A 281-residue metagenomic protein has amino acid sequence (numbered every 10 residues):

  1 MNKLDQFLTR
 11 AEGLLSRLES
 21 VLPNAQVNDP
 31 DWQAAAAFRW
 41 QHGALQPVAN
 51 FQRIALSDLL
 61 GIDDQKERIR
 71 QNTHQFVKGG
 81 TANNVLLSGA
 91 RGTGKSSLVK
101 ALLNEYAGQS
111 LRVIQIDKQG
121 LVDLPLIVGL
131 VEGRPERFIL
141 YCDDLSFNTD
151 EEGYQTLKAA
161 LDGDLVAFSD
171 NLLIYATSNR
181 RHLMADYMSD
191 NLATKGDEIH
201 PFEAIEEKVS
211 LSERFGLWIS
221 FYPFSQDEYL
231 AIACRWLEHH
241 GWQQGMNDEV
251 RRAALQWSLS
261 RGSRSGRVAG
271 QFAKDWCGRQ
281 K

Functional and structural regions predicted by a protein language model:
N2, A44-R68: Dynamic helix-loop-helix/coil hinge segments at AAA+ ATPase domain boundaries and subdomain interfaces
N2-V27, Y222-K281: C-terminal alpha-helical "lid" subdomain
V48-N50, H74-A82: Phosphate-binding P-loop
D64-K78: Pre-Walker A adenine-sensing motif
G79-A101: Walker A/P-loop nucleotide-binding motif
E105-F138, D144-D150: AAA+/P-loop NTPase substrate/partner-engagement loops
I114, S178, M188, K195-V209 (+1 more regions): Conserved AAA+ ATPase "SRH/arginine-finger" region at the nucleotide-binding site
T149-D197: Conserved catalytic/switch belt of AAA+ P-loop NTPases
